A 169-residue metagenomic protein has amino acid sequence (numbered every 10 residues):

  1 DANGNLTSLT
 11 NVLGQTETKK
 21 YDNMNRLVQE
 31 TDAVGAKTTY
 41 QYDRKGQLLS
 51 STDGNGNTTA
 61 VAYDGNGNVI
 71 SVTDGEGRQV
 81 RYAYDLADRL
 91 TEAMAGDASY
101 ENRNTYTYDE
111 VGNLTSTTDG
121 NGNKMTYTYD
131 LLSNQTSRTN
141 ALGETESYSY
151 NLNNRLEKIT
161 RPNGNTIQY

Functional and structural regions predicted by a protein language model:
D1-N11, Q15-D32, A36-D53, N57-D74 (+4 more regions): Beta-strand elements of repeat-based all-beta scaffolds
